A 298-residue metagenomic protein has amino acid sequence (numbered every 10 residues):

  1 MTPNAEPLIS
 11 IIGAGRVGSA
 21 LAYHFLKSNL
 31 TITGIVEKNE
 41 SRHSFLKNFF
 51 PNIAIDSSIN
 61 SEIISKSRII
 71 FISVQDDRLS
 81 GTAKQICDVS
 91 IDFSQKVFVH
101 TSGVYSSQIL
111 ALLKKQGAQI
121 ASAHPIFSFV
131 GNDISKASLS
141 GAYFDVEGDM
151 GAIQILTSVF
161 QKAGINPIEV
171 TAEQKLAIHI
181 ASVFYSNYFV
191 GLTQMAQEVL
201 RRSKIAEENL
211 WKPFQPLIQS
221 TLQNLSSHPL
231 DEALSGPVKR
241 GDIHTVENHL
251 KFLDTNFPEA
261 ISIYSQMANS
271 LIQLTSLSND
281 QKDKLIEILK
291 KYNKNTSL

Functional and structural regions predicted by a protein language model:
M1-S65: NAD(P)+-binding Rossmann beta1-loop-alpha1 motif at the extreme N-terminus of oxidoreductases
A5-L8, Q95, G141: Phosphate-coordination loops involved in phosphoryl transfer and adenosine-cofactor binding
S10-I11, I72, V146: Hydrophobic Val/Ile/Leu positions in short beta-strands of Rossmann-like dinucleotide-binding domains
S19, Y23-K27, N48, K84-D88 (+3 more regions): Short, well-ordered alpha-helices that flank and scaffold nucleotide-derived cofactor binding pockets
T33-E37, F98-T101, V146-E147: Short, hydrophobic beta-strand segments that form beta-sheet elements in well-ordered domains
R42-F49, L113-A118, I134-S227, I288-N293: Internal alpha-helical scaffold of NAD(P)-dependent oxidoreductase catalytic cores
F49-I134: Rossmann-like NAD(P)(H) cofactor-binding subdomain of soluble oxidoreductases
Q223-K282: Interdomain hinge/lid region at the active-site interface of Rossmann-like NAD(P)-dependent oxidoreductases
